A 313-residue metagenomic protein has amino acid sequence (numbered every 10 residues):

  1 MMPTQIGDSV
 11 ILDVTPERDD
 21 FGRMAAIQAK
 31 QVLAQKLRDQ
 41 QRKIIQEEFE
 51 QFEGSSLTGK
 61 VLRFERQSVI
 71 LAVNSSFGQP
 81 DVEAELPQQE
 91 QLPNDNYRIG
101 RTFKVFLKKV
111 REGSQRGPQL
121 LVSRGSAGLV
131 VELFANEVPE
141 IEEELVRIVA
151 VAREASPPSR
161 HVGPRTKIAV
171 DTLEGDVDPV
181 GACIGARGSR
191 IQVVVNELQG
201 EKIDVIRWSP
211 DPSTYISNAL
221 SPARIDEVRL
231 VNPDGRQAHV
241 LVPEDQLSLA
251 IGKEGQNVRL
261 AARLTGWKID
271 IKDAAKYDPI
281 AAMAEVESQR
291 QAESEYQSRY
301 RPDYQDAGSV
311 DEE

Functional and structural regions predicted by a protein language model:
M1-E313: RNA-contacting regions in translation and RNA-metabolism proteins, encompassing KH/S1 modules where present
